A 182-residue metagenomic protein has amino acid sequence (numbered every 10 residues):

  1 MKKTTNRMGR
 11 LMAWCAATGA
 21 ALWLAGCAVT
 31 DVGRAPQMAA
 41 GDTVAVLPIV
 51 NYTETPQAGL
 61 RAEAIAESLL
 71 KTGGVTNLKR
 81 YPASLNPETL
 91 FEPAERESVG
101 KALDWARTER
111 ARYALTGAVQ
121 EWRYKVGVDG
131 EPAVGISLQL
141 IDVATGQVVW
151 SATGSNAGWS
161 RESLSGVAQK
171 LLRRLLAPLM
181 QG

Functional and structural regions predicted by a protein language model:
M1-C27: Sec-dependent bacterial lipoprotein signal peptides
L22-T43: Bacterial Sec signal peptide processing site at the extreme N-terminus
D31, S98-V99, A168: Amphipathic coiled-coil/heptad-repeat helices and related helical stalk/stem segments that mediate oligomerization
A40-T43, P48, T53-E109, Q147 (+2 more regions): N-terminal segment of the mature soluble domain
N51-E54, S84-P87, Q120-K125, N156-W159: Solvent-exposed loop/turn segments at secondary-structure junctions within structured extracellular/periplasmic domains
P93-V148: Surface-exposed short loop/turn segments
E131, G135-S137, I141-G182: Short secondary-structure boundary motifs at beta->alpha junctions and helix caps
